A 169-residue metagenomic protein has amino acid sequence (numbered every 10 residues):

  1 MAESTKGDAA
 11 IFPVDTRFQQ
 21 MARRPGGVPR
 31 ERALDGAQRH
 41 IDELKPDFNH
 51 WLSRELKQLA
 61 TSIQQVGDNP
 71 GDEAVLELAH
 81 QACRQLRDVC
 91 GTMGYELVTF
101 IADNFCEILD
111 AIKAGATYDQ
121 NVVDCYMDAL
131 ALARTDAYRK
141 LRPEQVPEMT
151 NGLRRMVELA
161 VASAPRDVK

Functional and structural regions predicted by a protein language model:
A2-P25, M127-R166: Structural secondary-structure packing elements that flank or coincide with functional cores
R30-E77: Long, amphipathic alpha-helical coiled-coil segments characteristic of histidine-phosphotransfer scaffolds
P46, H50-S53, K57, E77 (+5 more regions): Generic structural signal for well-ordered, non-transmembrane alpha-helical segments in soluble/cytosolic regions
D47, M93-E96, A137-K140: Residue-level signal for short amphipathic helical patches enriched in basic/charged and nearby hydrophobic residues
L59-P70, C90-M93, L109-I112, A137: Secondary-structure edge/capping motif, primarily at the C-terminal ends of alpha-helices and the immediately following
A74, A111-D124: Histidine phosphotransfer helical core of two-component systems
A74-A111: Extended, amphipathic alpha-helices with heptad-repeat/coiled-coil or helix-bundle character that serve as
